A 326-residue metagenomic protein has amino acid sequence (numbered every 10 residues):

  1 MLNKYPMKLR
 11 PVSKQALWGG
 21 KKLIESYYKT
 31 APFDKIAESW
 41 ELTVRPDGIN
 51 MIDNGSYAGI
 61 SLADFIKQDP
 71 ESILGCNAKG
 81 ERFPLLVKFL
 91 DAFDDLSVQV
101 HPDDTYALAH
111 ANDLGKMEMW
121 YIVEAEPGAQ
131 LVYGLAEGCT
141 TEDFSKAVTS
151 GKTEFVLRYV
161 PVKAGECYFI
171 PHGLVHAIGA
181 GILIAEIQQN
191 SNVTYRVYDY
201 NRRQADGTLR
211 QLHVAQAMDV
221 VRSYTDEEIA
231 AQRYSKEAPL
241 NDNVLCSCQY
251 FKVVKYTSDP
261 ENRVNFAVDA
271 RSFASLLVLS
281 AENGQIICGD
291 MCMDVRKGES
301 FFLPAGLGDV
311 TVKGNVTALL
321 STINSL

Functional and structural regions predicted by a protein language model:
M1-C139, D199-A231, V253, S325-L326: Transition-metal
G80-R82, L90-D95, D104, A125-G128 (+4 more regions): Ligand-binding loop in jelly-roll beta-barrel domains
V87, L96, E118-Y121, Y159-V160 (+4 more regions): His/acidic/aromatic-lined binding-pocket segments of jelly-roll/cupin-type domains and related regulatory beta-sandwich
D104, E124-A164, F169: Intrinsically disordered, low-complexity linker/loop segments enriched in Gly/Pro and charged/polar residues
I122-F144, N243-V244, S258-F273: Short beta-strand/loop turn elements enriched in aromatics
S150, V156, C167-F169, L174-E227: An exposed, glycine/acidic-rich loop-and-rim segment of catalytic or binding clefts
V156-F169, L183, C288-L307: Short acidic-glycine-tyrosine-enriched beta hairpin
Y234-M293, K297-E299: Acidic/His-leaning functional-site neighborhoods
